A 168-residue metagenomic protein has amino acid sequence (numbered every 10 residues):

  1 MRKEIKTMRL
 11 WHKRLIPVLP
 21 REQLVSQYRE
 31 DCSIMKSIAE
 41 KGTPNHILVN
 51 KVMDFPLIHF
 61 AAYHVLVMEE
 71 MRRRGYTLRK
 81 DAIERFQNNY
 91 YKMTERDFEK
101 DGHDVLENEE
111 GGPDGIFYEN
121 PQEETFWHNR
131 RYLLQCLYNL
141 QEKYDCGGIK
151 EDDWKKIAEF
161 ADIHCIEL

Functional and structural regions predicted by a protein language model:
M1-T43, V49-L168: Sequence termini and other peripheral, non-core segments
